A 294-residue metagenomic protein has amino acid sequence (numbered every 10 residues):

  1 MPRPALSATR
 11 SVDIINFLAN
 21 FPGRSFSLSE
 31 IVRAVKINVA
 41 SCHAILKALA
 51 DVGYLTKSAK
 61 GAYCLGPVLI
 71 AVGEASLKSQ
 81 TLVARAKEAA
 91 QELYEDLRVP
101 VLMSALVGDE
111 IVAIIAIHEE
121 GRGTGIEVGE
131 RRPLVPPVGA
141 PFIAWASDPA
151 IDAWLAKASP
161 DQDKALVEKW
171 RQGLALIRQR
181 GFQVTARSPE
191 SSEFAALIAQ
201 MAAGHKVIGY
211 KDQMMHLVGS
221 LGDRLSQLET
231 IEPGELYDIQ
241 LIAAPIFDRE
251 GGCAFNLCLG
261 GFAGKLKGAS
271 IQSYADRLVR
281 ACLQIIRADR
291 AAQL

Functional and structural regions predicted by a protein language model:
M1-A84, Q91, D276, R280-A291: N-terminal helix-turn-helix
R3, S7, R131, E235: Residue-level marker of regulatory loop/turn positions in helix-turn-helix DNA-binding domains and in histidine
S27-L28, S58, A153-W154, T185-A186 (+1 more regions): Short, hydrophobic secondary-structure boundary micro-motifs
A59, V107, R249-E250: Short, ordered coil/turn segments that flank beta-strands lining enzyme active or ligand-binding pockets
C64-Q183, R187: Amphipathic alpha-helical effector-binding/dimerization core of metabolite-sensing transcriptional regulators
P133-P141, F255, Q272-L294: Short, solvent-exposed cationic patches
G173-Q284: Extended hydrophobic
